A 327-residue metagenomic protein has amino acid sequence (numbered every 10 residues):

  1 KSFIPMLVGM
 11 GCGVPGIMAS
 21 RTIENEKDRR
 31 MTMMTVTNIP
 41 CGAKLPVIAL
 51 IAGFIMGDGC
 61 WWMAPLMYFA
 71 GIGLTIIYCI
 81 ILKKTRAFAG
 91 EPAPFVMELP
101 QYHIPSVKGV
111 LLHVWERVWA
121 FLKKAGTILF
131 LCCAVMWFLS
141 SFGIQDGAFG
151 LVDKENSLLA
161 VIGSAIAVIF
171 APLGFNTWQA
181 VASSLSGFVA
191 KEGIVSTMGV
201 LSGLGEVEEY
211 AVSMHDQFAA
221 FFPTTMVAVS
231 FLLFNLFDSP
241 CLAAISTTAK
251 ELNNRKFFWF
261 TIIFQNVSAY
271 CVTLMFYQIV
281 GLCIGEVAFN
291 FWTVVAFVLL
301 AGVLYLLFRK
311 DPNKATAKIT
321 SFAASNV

Functional and structural regions predicted by a protein language model:
K1-P15, F88-H113, L159-V161, S202-S213: Juxtamembrane inter-helical linkers in multi-pass membrane proteins
M10-G16, M34-A49, L66-T75, V189-V195 (+2 more regions): Membrane-embedded alpha-helical segments of transport systems, primarily multispan ion/solute transporters
G16-T32, A134-V267: Extended, low-charge hydrophobic alpha-helical regions
E24, N38, G42-P65, S246-E251 (+1 more regions): Transmembrane helix-loop junctions at the membrane interface of multipass transporters and ion channels
V36, D58, W62-A70, L74 (+5 more regions): Alpha-helical transmembrane segments of multi-pass inner-membrane proteins, especially transporters/permeases
A52-I55, Y68-K83, L129-S141, F231-N235 (+3 more regions): Hydrophobic core segments of alpha-helical transmembrane domains in multi-pass membrane transport and ion-translocation
W62, A87-F88, P92, Y102-G150 (+1 more regions): Long hydrophobic segments that form regular secondary structure
K84-T85, Y305-S321: Membrane-interface capping segments at transmembrane-helix boundaries
